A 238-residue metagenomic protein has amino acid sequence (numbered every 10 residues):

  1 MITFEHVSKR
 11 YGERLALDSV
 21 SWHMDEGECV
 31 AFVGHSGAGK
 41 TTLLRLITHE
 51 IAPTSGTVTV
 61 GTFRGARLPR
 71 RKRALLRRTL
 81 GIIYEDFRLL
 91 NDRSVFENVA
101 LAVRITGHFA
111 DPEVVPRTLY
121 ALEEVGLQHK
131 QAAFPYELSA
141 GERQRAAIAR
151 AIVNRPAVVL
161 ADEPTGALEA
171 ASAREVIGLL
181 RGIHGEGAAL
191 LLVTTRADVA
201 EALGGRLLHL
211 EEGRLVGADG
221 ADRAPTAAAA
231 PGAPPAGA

Functional and structural regions predicted by a protein language model:
V33-H35: The feature captures the beta-strand-to-loop junction immediately N-terminal to the Walker
T48: Helix-to-loop junction immediately C-terminal to a conserved catalytic motif
G56-G65: Conserved ABC transporter NBD signature motif
G65-G81, I183-G185: ABC ATPase NBD coupling module
A133-Y136, N154, E186: Conserved signature/switch motifs of ABC ATPase nucleotide-binding domains
F134-L138, E142-Q144: Conserved ABC ATPase signature
V159-D162: Catalytic Walker B motif of ABC-type/P-loop ATPase nucleotide-binding domains
